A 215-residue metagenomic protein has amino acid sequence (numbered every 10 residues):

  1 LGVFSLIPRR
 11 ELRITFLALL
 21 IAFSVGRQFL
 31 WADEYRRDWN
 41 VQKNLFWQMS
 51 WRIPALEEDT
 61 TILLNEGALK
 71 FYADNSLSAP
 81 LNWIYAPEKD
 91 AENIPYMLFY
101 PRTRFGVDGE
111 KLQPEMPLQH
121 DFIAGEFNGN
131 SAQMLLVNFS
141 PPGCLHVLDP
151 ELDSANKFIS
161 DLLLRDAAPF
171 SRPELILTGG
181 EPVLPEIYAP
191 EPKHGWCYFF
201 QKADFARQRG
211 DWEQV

Functional and structural regions predicted by a protein language model:
L1-V3, M49, P192: Membrane-interface micro-motifs in multi-pass membrane enzymes
G2-Q28: Signature aromatic-anchored transmembrane alpha helix within multi-pass, membrane-resident enzymes that catalyze glycan
R9, W39, P192-K193: Short, solvent-exposed loop/helix junctions and linker helices that flank or host conserved functional motifs
E11, W31, Y35, Y188-A189: Residues at structural and domain junctions
F23-R52: Hydrophobic alpha-helical transmembrane segments in integral membrane proteins
I53-D59, E66-V215: C-terminal luminal/periplasmic domains and tails of membrane-associated envelope-modifying transferases
